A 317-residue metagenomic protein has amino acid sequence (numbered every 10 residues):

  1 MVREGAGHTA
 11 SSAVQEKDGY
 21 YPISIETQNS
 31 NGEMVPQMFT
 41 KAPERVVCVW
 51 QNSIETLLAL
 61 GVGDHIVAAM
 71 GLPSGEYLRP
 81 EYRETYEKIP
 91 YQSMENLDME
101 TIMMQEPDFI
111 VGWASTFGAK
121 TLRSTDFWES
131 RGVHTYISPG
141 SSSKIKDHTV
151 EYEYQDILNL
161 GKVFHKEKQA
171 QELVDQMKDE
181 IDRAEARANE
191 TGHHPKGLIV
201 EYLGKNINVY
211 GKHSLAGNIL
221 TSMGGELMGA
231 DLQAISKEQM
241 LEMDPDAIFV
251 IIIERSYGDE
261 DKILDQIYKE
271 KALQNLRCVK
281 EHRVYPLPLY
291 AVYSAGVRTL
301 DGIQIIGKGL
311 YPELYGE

Functional and structural regions predicted by a protein language model:
M1-E55, K162-L198, G309-E317: Bacterial Sec-exported substrate-binding components of ABC uptake systems
P36-Q37, P43-E44, V111-S115, S142-D147 (+3 more regions): Second-shell loop/turn segments in exported
M38, L97-F109, S236-D244: Short helices/loops that flank or line small-molecule/ion binding pockets
V47-Q105, F109, A114-S115, M228: A short, structured surface patch at a secondary-structure boundary
V47-V49, V67-M70, F109-W113, T135-P139 (+4 more regions): Structural recognition of the beta-strand scaffold that forms the well-ordered cores of secreted hydrolase catalytic
L72-E76, N208-A234: Alpha-helical, coiled-coil/dimerization segments enriched in small aliphatic residues
G75-Y77, A114-R123, V133-N159, H193-L215: Extracytoplasmic ligand-binding site segments that recognize negatively charged/polar headgroups
D147-H165, Q171, V250-E317: Structured C-terminal subdomain patch of bacterial secreted/periplasmic proteins
